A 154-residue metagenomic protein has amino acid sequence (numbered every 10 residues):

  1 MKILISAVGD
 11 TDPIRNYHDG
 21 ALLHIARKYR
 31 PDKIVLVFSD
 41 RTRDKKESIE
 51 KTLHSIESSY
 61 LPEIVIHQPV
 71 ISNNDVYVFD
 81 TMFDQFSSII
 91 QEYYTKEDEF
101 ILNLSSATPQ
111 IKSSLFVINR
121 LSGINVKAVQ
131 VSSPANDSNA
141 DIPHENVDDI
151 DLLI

Functional and structural regions predicted by a protein language model:
M1-I101, Q110-I154: Long, low-complexity, Lys/Arg-enriched
L104: Conserved SAM-binding loop
